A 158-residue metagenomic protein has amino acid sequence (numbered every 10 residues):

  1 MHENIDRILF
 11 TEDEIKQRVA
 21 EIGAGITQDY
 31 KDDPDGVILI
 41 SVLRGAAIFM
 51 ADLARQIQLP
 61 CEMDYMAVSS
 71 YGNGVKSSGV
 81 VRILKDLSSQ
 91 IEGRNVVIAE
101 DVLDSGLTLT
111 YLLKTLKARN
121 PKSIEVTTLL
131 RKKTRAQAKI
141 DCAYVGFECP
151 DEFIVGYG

Functional and structural regions predicted by a protein language model:
M1-G158: PRPP-associated nucleotide enzymes
